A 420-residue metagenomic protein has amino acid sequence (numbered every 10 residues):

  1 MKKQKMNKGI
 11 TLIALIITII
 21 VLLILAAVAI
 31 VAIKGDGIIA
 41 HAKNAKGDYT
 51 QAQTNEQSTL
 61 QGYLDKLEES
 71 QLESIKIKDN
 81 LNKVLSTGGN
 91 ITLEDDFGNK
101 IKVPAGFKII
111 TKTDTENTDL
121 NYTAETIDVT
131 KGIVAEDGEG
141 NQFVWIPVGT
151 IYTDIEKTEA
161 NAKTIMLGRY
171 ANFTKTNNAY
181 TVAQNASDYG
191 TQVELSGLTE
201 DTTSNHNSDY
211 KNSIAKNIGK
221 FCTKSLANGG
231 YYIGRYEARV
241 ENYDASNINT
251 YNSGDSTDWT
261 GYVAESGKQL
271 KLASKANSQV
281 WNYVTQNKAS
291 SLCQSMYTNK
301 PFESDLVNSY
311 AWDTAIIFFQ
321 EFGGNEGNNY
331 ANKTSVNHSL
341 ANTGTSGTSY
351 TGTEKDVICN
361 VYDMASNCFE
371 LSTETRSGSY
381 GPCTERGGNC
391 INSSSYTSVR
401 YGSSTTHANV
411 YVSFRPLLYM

Functional and structural regions predicted by a protein language model:
M1-I10: N-terminal leader/signal peptides at the extreme start of proteins
G9-I33: N-terminal single-pass transmembrane signal-anchor helix
V31, Q53-I75, Q320-N325: Alpha-helix exit/C-cap motif
A32-E56: Aliphatic-rich helix starts adjacent to a transmembrane/signal segment
I75-E156, S304: GGW-centered surface loops in extracellular recognition modules
G138-G140, Y170, T174-D363, M420: Short aromatic-cysteine micro-motif
Y152-E159, V240-S246, S393-Y396: Short, solvent-exposed loop/turn elements at domain surfaces
Y310-D313, V336-M420: C-terminal, surface-exposed recognition/capping segments
